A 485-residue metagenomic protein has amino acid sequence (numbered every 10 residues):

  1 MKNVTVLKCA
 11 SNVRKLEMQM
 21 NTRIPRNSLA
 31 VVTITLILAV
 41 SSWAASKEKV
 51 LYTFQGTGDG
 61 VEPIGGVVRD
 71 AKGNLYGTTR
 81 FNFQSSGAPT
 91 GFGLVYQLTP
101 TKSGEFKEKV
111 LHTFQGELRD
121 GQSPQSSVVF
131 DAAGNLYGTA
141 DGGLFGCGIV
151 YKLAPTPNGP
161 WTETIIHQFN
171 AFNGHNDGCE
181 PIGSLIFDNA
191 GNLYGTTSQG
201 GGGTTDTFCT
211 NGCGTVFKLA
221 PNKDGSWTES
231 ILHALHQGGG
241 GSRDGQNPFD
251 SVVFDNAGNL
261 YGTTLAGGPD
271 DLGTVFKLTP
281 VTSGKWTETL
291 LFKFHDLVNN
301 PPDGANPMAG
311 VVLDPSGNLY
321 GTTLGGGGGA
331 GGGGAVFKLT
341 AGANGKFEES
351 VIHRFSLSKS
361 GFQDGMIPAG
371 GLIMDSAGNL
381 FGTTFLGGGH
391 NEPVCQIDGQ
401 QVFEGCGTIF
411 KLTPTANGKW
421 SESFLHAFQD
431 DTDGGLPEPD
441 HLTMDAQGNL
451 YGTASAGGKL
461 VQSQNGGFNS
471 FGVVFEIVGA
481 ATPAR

Functional and structural regions predicted by a protein language model:
K2-R485: Extracellular beta-propeller repeat domains
